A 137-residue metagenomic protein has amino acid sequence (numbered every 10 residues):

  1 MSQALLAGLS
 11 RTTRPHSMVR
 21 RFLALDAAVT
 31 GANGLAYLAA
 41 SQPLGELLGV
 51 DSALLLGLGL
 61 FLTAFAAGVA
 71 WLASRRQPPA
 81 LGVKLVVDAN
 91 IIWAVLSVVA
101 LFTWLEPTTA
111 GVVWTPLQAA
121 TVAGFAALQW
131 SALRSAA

Functional and structural regions predicted by a protein language model:
M1-M18: Short, Lys/Arg-rich, polar N-terminal cytosolic tail immediately upstream of the first transmembrane signal-anchor
T13, M18-R21, V69-P78, A127-S131: C-terminal ends of transmembrane helices
L25-L38, S52-R75, L85-V95, A120-A123: Core segments of alpha-helical transmembrane spans in multipass integral membrane proteins
S41-D51, W104-A110: Membrane-interface helix termini and inter-helical loops of multi-pass transporters
L44-L48, S52, R76-Q77, A136-A137: Membrane-interfacial segments
Q77, V95-P116, A132-S135: Membrane-helix boundary connector in multi-pass membrane proteins
A80-V83: The feature identifies polytopic integral membrane transport proteins across all domains of life
